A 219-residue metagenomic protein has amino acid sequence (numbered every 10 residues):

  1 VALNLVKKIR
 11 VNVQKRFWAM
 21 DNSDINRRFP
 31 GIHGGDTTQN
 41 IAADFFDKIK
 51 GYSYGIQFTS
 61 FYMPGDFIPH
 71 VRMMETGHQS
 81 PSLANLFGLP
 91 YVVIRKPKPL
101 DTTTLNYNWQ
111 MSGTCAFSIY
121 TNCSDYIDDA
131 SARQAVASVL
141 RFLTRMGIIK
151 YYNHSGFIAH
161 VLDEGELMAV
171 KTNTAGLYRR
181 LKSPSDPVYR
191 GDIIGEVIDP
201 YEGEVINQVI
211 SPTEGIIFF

Functional and structural regions predicted by a protein language model:
V1-F219: Structured catalytic-domain cores with a bias toward divalent-metal coordination
